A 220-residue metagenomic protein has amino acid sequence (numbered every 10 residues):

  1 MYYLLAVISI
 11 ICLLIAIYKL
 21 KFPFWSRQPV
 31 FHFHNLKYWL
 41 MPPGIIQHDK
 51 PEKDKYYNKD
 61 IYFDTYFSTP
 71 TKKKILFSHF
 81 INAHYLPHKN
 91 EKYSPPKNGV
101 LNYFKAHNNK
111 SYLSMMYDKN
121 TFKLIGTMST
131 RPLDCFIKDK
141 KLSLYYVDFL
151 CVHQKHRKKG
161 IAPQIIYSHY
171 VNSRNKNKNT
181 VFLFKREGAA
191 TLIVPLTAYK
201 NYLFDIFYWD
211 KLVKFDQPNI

Functional and structural regions predicted by a protein language model:
Y2-I220: An N-terminus-focused feature that recognizes amino-terminal "leader" regions
